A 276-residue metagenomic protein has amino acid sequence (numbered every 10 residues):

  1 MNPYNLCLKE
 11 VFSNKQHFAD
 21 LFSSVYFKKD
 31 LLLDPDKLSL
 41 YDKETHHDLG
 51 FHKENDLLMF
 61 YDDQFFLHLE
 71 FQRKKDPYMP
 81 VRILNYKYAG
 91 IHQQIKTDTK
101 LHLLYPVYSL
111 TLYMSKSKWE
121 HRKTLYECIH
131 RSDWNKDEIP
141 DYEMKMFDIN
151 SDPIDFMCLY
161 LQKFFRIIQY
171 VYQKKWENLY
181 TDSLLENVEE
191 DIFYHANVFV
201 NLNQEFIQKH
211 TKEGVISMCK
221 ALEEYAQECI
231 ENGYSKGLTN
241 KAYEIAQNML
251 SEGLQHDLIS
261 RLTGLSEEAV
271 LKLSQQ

Functional and structural regions predicted by a protein language model:
M1-Q276: Elongated, amphipathic alpha-helical interaction scaffolds
